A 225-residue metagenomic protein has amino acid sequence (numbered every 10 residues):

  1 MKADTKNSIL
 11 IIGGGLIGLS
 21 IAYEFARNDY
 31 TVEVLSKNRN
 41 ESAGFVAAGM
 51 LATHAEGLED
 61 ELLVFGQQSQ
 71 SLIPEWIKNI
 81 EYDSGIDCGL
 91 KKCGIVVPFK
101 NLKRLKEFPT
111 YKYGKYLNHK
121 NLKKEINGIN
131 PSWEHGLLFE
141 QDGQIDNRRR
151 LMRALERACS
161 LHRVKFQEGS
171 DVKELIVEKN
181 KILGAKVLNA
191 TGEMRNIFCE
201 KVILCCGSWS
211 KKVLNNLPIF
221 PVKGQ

Functional and structural regions predicted by a protein language model:
N7-E33: N-terminal Rossmann-like FAD-binding beta1-loop-alpha1 element of flavoenzymes
I17, N40, W209: Conserved Rossmann-like nucleotide-cofactor binding loop
A26-V46: Glycine-rich FAD pyrophosphate-binding loop
S36, N118-H119, M152, E168-S170 (+1 more regions): Short loop/edge segments at beta-strand edges and connector loops that shape dinucleotide/nucleotide cofactor-binding
G49-G128, E134: Dinucleotide-binding Rossmann-like beta1-alpha1 core, especially the glycine-rich loop that anchors the ADP
V64-Q67, L102-K103, L138-R157: Short beta-strand to alpha-helix junction loop
F166-L183: A conserved short coil-to-beta-strand element within the FAD-binding core of flavoproteins
N189-Q225: Central helical "cap/lid" subdomain
